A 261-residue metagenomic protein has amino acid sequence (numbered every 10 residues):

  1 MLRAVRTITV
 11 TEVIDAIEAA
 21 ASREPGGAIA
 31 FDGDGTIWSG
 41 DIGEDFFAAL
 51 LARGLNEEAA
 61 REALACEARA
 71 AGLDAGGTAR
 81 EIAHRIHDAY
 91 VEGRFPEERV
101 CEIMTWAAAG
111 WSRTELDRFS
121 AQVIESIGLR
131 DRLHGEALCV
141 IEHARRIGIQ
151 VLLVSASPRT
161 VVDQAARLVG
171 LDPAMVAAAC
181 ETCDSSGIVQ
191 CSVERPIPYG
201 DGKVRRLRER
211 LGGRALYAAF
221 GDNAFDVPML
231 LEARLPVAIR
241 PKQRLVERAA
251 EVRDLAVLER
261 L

Functional and structural regions predicted by a protein language model:
L2-F31, T114-L261: C-terminal cap/substrate-recognition subdomain and adjoining C-terminal extension of metal-dependent phosphatase-like
D34: Anionic group-transfer/hydrolysis microenvironments
I37-W38: Hydrophobic "anchor" residues
I42-G135, C139: A metal-dependent, Asp-based hydrolase signature
